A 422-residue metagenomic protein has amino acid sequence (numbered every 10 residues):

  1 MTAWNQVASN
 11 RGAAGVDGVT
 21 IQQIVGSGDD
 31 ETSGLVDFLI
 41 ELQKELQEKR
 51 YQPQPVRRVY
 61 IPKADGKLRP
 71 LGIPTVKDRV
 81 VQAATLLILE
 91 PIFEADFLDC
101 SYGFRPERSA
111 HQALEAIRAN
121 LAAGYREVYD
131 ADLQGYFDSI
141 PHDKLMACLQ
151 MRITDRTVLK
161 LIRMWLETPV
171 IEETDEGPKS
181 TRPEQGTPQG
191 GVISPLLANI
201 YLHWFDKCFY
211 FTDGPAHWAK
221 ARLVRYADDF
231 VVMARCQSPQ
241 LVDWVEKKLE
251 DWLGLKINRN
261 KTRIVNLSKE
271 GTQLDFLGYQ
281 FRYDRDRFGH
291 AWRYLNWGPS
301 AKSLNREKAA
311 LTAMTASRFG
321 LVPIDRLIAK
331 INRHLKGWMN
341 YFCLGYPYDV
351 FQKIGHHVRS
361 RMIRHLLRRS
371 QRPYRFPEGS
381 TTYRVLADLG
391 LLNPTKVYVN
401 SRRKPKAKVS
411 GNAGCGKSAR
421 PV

Functional and structural regions predicted by a protein language model:
M1-E48: Surface-exposed loop/turn segments and immediately adjacent short secondary-structure elements within folded domains
I24, P74, M233-R235: Short hydrophobic/aromatic beta-strand micro-patches that form the beta-sheet surface supporting nucleotide- or nucleic
F38-E41, E45-V59, A64, D96-S268: Conserved polymerase palm-domain catalytic core
P53-V59, A64, L166, V170-E172 (+2 more regions): Core structural elements
R163-E167, I171-E172, L253-L321, H334: A conserved non-catalytic segment of reverse transcriptases and RNA-directed RNA polymerases corresponding to the late
T181-T187, N296, T312-L327, W338-V350 (+1 more regions): Short, solvent-exposed helix-loop connector elements
R359-R361, L366-K408: Extended C-terminal regions of large enzymes
